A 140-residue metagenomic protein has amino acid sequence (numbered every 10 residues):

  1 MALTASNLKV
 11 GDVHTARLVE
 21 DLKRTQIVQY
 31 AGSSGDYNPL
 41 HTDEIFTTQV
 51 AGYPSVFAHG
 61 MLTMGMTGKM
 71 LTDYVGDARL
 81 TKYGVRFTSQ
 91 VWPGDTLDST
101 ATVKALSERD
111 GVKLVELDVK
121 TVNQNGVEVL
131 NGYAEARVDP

Functional and structural regions predicted by a protein language model:
M1-A16, Q90-P140: HotDog/MaoC-like acyl-thioester-processing domains
M1-V56: Catalytic strand-loop segment that frames the active site of acyl-thioester-processing enzymes
I27, F46, Y83, D110-G111: Sparse recognition of residues in long alpha-helices and their boundaries
G32-G35, T72-G76, Q124: Short, intrinsically disordered, mixed-charge
T48-A58, L62-T102: Hydrophobic beta-strand-centered segment that forms part of the acyl-chain substrate-binding groove
